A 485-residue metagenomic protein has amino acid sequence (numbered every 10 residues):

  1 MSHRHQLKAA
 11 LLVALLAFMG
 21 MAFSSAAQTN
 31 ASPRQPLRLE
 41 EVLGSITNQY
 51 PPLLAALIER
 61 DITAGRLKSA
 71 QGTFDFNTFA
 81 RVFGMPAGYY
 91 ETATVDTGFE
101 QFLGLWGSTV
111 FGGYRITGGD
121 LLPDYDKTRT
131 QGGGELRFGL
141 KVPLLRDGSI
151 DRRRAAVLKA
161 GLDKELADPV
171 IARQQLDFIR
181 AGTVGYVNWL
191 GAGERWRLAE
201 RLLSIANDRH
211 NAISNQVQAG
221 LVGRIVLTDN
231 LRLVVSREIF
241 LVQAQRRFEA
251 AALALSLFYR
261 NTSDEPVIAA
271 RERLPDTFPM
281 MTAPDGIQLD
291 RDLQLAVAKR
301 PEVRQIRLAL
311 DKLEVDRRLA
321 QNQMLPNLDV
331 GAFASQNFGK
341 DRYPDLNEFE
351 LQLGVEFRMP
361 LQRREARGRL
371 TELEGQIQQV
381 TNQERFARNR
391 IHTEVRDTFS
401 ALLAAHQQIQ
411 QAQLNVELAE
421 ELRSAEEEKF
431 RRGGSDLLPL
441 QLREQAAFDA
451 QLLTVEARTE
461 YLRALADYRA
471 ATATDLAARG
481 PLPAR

Functional and structural regions predicted by a protein language model:
S2, A9, D168-D292, A401 (+4 more regions): Periplasmic alpha-helical coiled-coil/stalk elements that build and connect Gram-negative outer-membrane
A10-A22: Bacterial N-terminal signal peptides
Q28, R463-R485: Gram-negative outer-membrane assembly/targeting C-terminal domains
T29-R34, F79-V142, R273-G286, R317-R318 (+4 more regions): Small/polar, glycine/serine/threonine/aspartate-rich low-complexity segments that form flexible
Q35-A87, E91, G98-Q101: N-terminal cofactor/phosphate-binding cores enriched in small/glycine residues, especially glycine-rich loops such as
I46-T47, V222, V226-L227, N261-V330 (+1 more regions): Amphipathic alpha-helical coiled-coil scaffold segments and their short linker/junction regions
L54-I58, I62, Q71-G72, G104-G133 (+11 more regions): Sec/SRP-type N-terminal targeting helices
V217-R224, F430-G434, A471: A short glycine-centered flexible hinge/capping loop motif at secondary-structure junctions
